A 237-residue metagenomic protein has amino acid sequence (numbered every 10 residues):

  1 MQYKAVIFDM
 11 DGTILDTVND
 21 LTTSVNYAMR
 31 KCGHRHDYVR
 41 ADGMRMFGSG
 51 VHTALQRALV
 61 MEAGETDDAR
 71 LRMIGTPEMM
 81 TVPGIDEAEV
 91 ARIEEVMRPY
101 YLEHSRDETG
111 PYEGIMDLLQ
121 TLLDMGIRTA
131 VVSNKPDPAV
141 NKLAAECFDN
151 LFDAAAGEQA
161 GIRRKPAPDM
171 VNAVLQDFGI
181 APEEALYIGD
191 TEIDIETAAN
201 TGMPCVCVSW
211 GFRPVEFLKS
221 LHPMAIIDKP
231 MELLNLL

Functional and structural regions predicted by a protein language model:
M1-V6, L123, D137, N141-L237: Asp-based, Mg2+/Mn2+-dependent phosphohydrolase catalytic module
Q2-M10, I14-D117, D124-M125: N-terminal helical cap/lid subdomain that shapes the substrate entry/recognition surface in HAD-like hydrolases
T13, S133-K135: Conserved phosphate-coupling serine/threonine residues in phosphotransfer and NTP-handling enzymes
H36-V39, N134, P214-F217: General structural signal for secondary-structure boundaries
M46, G50, G110-G114, K135 (+3 more regions): Short beta->alpha linker loops
